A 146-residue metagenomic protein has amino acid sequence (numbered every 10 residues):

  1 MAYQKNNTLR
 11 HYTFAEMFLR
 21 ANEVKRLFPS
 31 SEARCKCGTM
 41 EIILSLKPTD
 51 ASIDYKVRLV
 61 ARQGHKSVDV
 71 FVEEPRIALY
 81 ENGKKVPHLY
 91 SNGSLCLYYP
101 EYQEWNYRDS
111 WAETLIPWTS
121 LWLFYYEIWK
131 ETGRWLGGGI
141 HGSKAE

Functional and structural regions predicted by a protein language model:
M1-R58, G64-E146: UBC/E2-like fold recognition across ubiquitin and ubiquitin-like conjugation systems, capturing catalytically active
